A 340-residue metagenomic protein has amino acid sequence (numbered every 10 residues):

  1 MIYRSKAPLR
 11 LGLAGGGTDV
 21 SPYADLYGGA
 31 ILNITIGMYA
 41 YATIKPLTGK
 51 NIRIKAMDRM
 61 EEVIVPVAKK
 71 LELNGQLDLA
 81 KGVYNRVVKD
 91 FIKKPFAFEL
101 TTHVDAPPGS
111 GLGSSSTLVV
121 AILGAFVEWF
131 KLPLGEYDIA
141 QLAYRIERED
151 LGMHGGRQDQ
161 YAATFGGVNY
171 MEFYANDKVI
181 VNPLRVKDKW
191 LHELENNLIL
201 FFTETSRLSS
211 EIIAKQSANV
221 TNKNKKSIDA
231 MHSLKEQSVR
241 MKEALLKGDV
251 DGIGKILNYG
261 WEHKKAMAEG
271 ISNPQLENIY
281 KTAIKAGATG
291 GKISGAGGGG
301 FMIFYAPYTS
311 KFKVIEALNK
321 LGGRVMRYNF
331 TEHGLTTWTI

Functional and structural regions predicted by a protein language model:
M1-G12, D19-D25, I31-N33, Y39-I92 (+4 more regions): C-terminal nucleotide
Y84, K94-V104: Flexible, acidic active-site loops/lids enriched in D/E/S/T/G that coordinate Mg2+ and/or position polar
A106-S110, T289: Short pre-catalytic strand/loop immediately N-terminal to key active-site residues, enriched for Gly-Thr
G109-L112, K265-M267: A generic structural signal for short coil/turn motifs at secondary-structure boundaries
L112-L132, E136: DPxDG-like acidic metal-binding loop motif
G299: Glycine-rich active-site/cofactor-binding loop and its immediate structural neighborhood
